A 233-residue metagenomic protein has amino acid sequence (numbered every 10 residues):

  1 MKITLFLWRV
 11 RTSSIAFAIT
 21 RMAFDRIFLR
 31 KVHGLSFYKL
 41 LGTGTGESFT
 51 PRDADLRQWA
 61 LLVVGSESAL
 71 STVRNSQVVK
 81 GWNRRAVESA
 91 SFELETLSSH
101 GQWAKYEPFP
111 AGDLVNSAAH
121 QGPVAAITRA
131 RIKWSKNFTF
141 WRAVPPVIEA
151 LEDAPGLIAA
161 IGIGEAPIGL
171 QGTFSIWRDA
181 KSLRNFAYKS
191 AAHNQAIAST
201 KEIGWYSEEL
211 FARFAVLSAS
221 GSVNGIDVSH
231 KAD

Functional and structural regions predicted by a protein language model:
M1-P51, D55-Q58, E67-V73, R85-Q171 (+2 more regions): Short S/T/G/P-rich N-terminal loop/turn motif that feeds into the first structured element of a domain
V64-E67, R178: Extracellular/lumenal glycan-associated surfaces
Q77-V87, N194-Q195: A common structural junction motif
N185-F186, A192-E208: Extended hydrophobic/aromatic segments used for targeting, binding, or gating
